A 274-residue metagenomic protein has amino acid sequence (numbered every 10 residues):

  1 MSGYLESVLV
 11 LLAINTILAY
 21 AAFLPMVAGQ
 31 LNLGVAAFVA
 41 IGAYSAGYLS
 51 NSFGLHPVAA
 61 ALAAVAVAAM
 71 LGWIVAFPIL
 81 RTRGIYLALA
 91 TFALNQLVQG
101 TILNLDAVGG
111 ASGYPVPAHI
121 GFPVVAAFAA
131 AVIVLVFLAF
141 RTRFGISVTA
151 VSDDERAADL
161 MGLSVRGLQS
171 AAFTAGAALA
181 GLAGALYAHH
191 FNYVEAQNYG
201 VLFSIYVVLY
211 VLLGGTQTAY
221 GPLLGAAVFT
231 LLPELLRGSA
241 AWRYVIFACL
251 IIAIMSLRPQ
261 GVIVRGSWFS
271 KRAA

Functional and structural regions predicted by a protein language model:
M1-A274: Transmembrane alpha-helices and adjacent helix-loop boundaries
